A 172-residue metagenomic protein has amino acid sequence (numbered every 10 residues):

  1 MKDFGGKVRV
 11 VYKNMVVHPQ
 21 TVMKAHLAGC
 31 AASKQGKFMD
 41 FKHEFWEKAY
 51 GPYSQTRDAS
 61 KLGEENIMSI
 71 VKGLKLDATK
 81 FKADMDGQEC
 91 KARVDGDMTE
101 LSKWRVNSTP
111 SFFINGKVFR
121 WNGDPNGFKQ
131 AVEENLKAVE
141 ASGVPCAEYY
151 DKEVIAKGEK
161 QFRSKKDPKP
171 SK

Functional and structural regions predicted by a protein language model:
M1, E65-K172: C-terminal cap of thioredoxin/glutaredoxin-like
M1-K72, V139-P170: Structural alpha/beta surface segment adjacent to cysteine/selenocysteine redox centers across thiol/disulfide enzymes
